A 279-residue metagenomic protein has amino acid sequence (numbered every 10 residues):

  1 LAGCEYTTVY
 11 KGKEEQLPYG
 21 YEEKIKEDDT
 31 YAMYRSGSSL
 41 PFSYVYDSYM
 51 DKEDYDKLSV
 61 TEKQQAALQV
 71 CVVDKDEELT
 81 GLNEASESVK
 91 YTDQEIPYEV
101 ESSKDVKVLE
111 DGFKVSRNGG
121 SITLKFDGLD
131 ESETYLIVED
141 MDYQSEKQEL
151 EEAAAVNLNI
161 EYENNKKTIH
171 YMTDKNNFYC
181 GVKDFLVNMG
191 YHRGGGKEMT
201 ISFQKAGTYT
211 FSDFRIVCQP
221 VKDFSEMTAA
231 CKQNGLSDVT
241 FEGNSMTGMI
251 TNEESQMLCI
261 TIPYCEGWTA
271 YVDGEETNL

Functional and structural regions predicted by a protein language model:
L1-K104, G112, S116, T123-D127 (+3 more regions): A cross-kingdom signal targeting lumenal/periplasmic-facing segments of multi-pass membrane and secretory-pathway
I96-L279: Active-site-proximal, structured, solvent-exposed surfaces of multi-pass membrane proteins that position macromolecular
